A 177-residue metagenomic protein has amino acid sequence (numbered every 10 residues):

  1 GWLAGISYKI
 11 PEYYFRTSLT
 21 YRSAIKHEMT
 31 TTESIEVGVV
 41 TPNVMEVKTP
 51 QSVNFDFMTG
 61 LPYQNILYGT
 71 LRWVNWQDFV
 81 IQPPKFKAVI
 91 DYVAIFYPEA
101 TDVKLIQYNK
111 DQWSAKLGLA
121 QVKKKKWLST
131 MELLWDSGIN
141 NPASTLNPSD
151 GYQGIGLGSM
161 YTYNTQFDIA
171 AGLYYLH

Functional and structural regions predicted by a protein language model:
G1-H177: Outer-membrane beta-barrel porins/channels
